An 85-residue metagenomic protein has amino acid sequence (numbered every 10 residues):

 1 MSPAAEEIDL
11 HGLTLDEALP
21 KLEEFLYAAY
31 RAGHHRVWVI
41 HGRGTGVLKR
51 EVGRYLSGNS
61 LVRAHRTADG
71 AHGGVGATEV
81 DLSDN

Functional and structural regions predicted by a protein language model:
M1-N85: Long, charged, low-complexity intrinsically disordered regions
